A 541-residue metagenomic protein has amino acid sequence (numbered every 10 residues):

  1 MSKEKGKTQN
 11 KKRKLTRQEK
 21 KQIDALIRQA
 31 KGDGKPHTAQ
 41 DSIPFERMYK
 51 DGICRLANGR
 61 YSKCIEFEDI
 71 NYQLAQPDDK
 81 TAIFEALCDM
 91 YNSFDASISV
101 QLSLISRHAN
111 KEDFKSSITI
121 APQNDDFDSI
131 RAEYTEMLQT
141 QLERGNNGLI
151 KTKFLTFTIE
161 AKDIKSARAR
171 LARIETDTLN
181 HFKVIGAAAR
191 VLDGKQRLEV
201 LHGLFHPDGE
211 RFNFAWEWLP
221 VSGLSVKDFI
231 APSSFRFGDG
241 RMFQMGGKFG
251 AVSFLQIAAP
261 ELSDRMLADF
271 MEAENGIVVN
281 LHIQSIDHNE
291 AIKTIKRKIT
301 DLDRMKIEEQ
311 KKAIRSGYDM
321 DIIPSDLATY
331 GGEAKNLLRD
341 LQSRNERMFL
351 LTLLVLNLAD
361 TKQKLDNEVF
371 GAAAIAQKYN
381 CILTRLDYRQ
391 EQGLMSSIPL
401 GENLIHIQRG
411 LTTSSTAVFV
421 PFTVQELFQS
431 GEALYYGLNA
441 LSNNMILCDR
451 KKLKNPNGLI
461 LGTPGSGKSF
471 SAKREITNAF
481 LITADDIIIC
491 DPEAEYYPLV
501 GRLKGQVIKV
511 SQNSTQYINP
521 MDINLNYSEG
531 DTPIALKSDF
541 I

Functional and structural regions predicted by a protein language model:
S2-V424: Extended, folded cores of ATP/NTP-driven motor/assembly subunits in large transport and secretion machines
I70, P77, F84-N92, L179 (+1 more regions): Glycine-rich phosphate-binding loop of nucleotide-binding enzymes
N71, S103-F114, D128, A132-Y134 (+2 more regions): Switch/coupling segment of Walker-type NTPase motor domains
D79, N403, L441, T515 (+1 more regions): Short capping/connector residues at structural and topological boundaries
T81, L149, A172, A328 (+6 more regions): Conserved structured core elements
I159-A161, S285, K451-K452, E493 (+2 more regions): A broadly conserved detector of short glycine/acidic/proline-rich loop/turn motifs that flank catalytic sites and bind
I164, R168, P324-L327, L358 (+4 more regions): Hydrophobic alpha-helical scaffolding
R389-N439, K454-N455, T463-S466, S471 (+1 more regions): Loop-rich catalytic cores of soluble enzymes, especially ATP-dependent carboxylate-amine ligases and other
